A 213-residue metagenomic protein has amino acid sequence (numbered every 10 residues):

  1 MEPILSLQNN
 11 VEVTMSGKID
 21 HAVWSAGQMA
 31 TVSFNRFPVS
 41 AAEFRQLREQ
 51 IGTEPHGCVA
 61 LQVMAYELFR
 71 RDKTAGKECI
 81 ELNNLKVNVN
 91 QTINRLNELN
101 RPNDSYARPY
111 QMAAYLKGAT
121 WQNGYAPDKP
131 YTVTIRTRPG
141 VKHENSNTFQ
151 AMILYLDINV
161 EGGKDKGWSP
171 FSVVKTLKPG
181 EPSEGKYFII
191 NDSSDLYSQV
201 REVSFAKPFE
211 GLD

Functional and structural regions predicted by a protein language model:
E2, F37, R108, A126-K129 (+2 more regions): Intrinsic-disorder/low-complexity coil detector
P3-A119: Core segments of small alpha/beta cavity-forming domains
L5, G17, G162-D213: Short beta-strand edge/turn micro-motifs at domain boundaries
V59-E67, T132-T134, I153-N159, P170-S172 (+1 more regions): Ordered hydrophobic segments in well-structured contexts
L68-R71, R138-V141, T176-P179: Short regulatory "switch" loops immediately downstream of catalytic or recognition motifs within protein catalytic
N94-G163: Surface-exposed, charged secondary-structure patches
